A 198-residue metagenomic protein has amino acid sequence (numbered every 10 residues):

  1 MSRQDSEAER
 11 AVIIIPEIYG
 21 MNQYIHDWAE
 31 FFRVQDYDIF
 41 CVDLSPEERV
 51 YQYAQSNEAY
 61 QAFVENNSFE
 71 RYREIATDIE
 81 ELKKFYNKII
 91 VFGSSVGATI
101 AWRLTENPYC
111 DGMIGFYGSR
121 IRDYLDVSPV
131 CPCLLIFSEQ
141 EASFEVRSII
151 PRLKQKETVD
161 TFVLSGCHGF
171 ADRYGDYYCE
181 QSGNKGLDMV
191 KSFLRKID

Functional and structural regions predicted by a protein language model:
M1-K84, D172: Serine-hydrolase catalytic machinery in alpha/beta-hydrolase-like enzymes
D27-W28, F144-L153: Short alpha-helix in the alpha/beta-hydrolase fold that links the catalytic acid
D43-E48, S119, G166-C167: Short beta-to-alpha linker loops that shape the active-site pocket of alpha/beta-hydrolase fold enzymes
F92-G97, A101: Gly/Ala-rich beta-loop-alpha elbow adjacent to hydrolase catalytic centers
Y109-S119: A conserved short beta-strand
L134-F137: Short beta-strand/loop motif that positions the catalytic acidic residue of the alpha/beta-hydrolase fold
K154-D172: Catalytic histidine neighborhood in serine/cysteine hydrolases with alpha/beta-hydrolase-type architecture
D176-D198: Catalytic active-site module of serine/aspartate enzymes centered on a nucleophile-bearing elbow/loop
